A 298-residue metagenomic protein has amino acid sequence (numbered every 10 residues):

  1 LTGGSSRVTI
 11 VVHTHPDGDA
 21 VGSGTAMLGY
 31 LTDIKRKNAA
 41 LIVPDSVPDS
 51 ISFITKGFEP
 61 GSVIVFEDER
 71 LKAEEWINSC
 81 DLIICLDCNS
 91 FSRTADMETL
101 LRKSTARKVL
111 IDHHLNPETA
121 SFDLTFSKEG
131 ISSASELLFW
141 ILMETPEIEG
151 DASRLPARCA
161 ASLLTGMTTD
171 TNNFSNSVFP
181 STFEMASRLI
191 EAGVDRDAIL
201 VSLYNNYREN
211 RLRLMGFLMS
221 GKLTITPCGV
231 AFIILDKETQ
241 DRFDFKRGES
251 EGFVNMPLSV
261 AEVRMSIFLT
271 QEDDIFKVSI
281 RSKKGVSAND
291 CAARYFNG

Functional and structural regions predicted by a protein language model:
L1-H15, G22-G57, S62, D68 (+4 more regions): Hydrophobic helix-and-loop "lid/oligomerization" segment in the mid-to-C-terminal part of catalytic domains
D17-D19, D87, D112, D170: Acidic active-site catalytic centers that drive phospho-/nucleotidyl reactions and related ester hydrolyses
G18-G24, F91-A95: Short glycine/serine/threonine-rich phosphate/pyrophosphate-binding segments that cradle anionic phosphate groups
M27-L28, L100-K103, F126-S127, M185: Glycine-rich, phosphate-binding/catalytic loops in enzymes
L41, K108-L110, T125-S127, V230-F232: Conserved beta-strand scaffold positions in the cores of enzyme catalytic domains, especially in NTP/NDP-utilizing
G57-F58, S104, A120-F122, Y295: Short, structured coil segments at secondary-structure junctions
I64-S121: Active-site cofactor/cluster-binding pocket
H113-S187: Short alpha-helices
